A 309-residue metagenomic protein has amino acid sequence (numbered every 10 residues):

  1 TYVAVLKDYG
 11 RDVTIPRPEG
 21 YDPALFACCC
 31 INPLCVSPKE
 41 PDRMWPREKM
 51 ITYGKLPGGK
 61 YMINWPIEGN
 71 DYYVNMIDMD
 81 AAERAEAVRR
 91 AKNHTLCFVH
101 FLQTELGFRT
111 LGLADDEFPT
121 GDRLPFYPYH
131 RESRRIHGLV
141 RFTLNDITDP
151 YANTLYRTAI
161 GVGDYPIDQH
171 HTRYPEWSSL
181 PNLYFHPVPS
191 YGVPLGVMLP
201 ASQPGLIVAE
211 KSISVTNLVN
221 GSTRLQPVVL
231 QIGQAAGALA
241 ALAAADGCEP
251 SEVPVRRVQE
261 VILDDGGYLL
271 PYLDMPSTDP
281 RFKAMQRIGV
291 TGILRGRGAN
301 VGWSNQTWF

Functional and structural regions predicted by a protein language model:
T1-L263: Flavin (FAD/FMN)-binding glycine-rich loop and adjacent Rossmann-like elements that form
E252-F282: Long, well-structured alpha-helical subdomains associated with metal-dependent extracellular/ecto-lumenal hydrolases
P271-M285, G289-F309: Extracytoplasmic Gram-positive cell-surface binding/anchoring modules and repeats
